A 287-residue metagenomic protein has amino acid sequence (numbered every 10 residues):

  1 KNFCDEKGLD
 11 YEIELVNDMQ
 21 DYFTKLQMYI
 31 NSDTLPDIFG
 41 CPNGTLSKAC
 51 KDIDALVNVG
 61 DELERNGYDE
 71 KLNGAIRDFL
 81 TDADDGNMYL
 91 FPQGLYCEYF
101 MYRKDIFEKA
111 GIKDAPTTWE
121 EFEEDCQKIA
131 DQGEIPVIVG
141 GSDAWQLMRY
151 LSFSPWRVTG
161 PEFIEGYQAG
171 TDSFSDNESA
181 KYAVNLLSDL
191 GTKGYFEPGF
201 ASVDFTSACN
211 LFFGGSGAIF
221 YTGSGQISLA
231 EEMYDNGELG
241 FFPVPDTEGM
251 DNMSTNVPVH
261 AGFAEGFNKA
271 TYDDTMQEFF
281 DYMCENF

Functional and structural regions predicted by a protein language model:
K1-I53, D61-E70, D114, D235 (+2 more regions): Conserved N-terminal structural module of periplasmic/extracytoplasmic solute-binding proteins
E6-K7, S32, G86, K109-A110 (+2 more regions): Extracytoplasmic/periplasmic substrate-recognition and gating elements
E6-N17, A110-D114, D189-S202, M233-E238: A local structural motif
V16-K25, G44, T117-E123, G199-F213: Short helix-initiation/N-cap motifs at beta->coil->alpha
G44-Y99, E123, Y150, S179 (+2 more regions): Hinge/lid segment of periplasmic solute-binding proteins
G60-A75, V158-Y182, E232-M233, D246-N256: Short, solvent-exposed loop/beta-turn-alpha elements that line the ligand-binding surface or hinge of extracytoplasmic
T81-Q93, E98, E123-D172, S188 (+1 more regions): Extracytoplasmic/periplasmic solute-binding protein
C126-K128, A169-F200: Glycine-centered hinge/linker elements that transmit conformational signals in sensory and ligand-binding systems
